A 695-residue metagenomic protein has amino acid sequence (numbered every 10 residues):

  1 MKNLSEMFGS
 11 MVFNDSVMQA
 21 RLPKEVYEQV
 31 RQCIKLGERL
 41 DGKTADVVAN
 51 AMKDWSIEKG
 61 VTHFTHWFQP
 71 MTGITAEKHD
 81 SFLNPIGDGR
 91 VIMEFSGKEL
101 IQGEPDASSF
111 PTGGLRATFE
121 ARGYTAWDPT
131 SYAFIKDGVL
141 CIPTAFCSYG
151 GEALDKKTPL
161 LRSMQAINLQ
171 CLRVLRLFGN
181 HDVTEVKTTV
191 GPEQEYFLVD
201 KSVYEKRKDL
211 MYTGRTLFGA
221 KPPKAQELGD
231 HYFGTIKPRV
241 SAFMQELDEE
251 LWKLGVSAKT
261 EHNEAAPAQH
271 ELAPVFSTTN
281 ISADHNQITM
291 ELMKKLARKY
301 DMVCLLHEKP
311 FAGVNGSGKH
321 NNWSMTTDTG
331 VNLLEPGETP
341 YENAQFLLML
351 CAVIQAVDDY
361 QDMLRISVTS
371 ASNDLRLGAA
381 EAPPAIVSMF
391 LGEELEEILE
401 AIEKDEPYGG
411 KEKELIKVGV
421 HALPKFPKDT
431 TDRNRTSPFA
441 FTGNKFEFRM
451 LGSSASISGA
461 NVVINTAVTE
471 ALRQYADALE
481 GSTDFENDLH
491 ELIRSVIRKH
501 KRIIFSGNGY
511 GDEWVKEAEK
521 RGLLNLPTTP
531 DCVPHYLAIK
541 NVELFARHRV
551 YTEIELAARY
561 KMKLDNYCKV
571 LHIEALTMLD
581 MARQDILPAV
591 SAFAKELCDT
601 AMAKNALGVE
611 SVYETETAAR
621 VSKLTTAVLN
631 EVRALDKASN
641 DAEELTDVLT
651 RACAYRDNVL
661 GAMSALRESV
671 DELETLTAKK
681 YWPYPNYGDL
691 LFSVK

Functional and structural regions predicted by a protein language model:
M1-N14, C33-K35, P223-Y232: Gly-rich Lys/Arg/Thr-decorated short loops/hinges at beta-loop-alpha junctions or inter-strand turns that position
F8-E120: Active-site core of metal-dependent hydrolases
T44-V48, F68-P70, K98-E99, F146 (+4 more regions): Active-site-proximal loop/turn and secondary-structure-junction residues that shape catalytic pockets, frequently
V61, T65-Q69, H285-K299, M325 (+3 more regions): Hydrophobic/aromatic-rich, well-ordered segments within soluble, folded domains that form packed cores
G73-D88, P105-S108, G113, R207 (+5 more regions): Short linear, low-complexity motifs centered on an aromatic residue
A121-L306, N315-G318, M325-K561: Glycine-rich, acidic/polar active-site loops that bind/position phosphate-bearing ligands
L210-M211, N286, E308-K309, E335-T339 (+5 more regions): Composition- and surface-driven signal marking solvent-exposed, interaction-prone regions in large proteins
I493, R498-K695: C-terminal amphipathic alpha-helical interaction region
